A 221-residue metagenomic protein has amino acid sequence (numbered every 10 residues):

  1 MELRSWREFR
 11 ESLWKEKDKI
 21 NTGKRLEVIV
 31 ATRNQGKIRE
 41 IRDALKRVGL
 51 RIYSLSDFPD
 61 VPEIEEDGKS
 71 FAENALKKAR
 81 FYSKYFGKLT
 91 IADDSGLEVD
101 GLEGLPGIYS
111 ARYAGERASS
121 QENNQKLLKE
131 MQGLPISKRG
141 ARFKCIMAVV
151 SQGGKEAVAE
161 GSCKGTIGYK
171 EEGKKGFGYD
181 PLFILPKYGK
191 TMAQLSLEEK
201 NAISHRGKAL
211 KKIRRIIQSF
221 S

Functional and structural regions predicted by a protein language model:
D18-N21: Intrinsic-disorder-associated, low-complexity terminal segments enriched in Asp/Asn/His/Tyr and depleted of Lys/Arg
G23-I29, Q35-S221: Anionic-ligand binding patches
